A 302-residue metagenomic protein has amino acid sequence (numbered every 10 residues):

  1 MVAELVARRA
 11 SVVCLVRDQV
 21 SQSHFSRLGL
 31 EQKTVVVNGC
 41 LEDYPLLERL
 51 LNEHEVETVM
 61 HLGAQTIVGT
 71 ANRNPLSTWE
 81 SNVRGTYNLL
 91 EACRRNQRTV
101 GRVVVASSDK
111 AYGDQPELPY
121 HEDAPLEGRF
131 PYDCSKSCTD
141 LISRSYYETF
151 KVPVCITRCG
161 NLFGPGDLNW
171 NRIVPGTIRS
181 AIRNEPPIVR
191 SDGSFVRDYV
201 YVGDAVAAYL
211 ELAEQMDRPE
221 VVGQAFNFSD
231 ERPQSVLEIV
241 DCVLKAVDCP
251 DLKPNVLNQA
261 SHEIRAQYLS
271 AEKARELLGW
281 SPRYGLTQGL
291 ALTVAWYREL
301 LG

Functional and structural regions predicted by a protein language model:
M1-L162: N-terminal Rossmann-like NAD(P)+-binding domain of SDR-like oxidoreductases, especially those catalyzing
V2-A10, C14, A181-G302: C-terminal substrate-binding subdomain of Rossmann-fold SDR/epimerase-dehydratase oxidoreductases
Q22, G113, G164, R197 (+1 more regions): Generic structural signal for helix capping and beta-alpha/helix-loop junctions
L30, D43, G166-W170, R232 (+2 more regions): Residue-level signature of the cytosolic catalytic core of signaling kinases
P45, E57, G69, L76 (+8 more regions): Residues in well-ordered alpha-helical elements
T78, G128-S135, W170-V174, D198-V202: The catalytic Tyr-centered alpha-helix of NAD(P)H-dependent dehydrogenases
R98, V104, D114-P116, K151 (+3 more regions): Proline-centered turn/helix-capping motifs that create local helix->coil transitions or kinks
L118, N169-G176, V243: A glycine/serine/threonine-rich, flexible loop-to-helix segment that serves as the NAD(P) cofactor-binding "lid"
